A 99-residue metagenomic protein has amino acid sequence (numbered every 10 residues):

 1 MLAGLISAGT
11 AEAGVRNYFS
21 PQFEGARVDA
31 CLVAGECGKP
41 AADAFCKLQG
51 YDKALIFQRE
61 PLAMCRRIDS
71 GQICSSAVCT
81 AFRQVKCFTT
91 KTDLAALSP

Functional and structural regions predicted by a protein language model:
M1-G4: Sec-dependent N-terminal signal peptides
I6-T10: N-terminal signal peptide c-region/cleavage motif recognized by signal peptidases
A11-P99: Secreted/extracellular ectodomain signature
